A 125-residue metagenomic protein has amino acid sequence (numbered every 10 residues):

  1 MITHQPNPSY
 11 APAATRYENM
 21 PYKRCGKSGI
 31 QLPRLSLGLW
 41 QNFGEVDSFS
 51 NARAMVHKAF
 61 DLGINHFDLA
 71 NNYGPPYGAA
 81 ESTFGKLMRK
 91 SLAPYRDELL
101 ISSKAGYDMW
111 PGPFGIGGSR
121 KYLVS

Functional and structural regions predicted by a protein language model:
M1-S103: N-terminal binding-site loop/beta-alpha segment at the start of enzyme catalytic domains that lines or forms
S102-W110: Substrate-binding cleft and catalytic face of glycoside hydrolase catalytic domains, especially the flexible beta-alpha
W110-S125: Glycine/proline-rich, positively charged, aromatic-decorated active-site loop/lid region on the catalytic face
